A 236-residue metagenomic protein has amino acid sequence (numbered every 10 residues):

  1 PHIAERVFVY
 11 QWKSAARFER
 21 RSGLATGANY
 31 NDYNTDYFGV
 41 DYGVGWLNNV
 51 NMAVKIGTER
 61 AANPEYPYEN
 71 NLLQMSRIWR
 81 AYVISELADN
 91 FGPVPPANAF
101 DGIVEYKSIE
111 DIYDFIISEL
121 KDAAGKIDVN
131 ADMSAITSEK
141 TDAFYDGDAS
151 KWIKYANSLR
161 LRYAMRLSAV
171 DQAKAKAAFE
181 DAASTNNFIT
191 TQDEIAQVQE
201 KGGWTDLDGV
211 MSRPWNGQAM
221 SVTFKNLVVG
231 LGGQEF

Functional and structural regions predicted by a protein language model:
P1-D114, D132, F188-F236: Short acidic-aromatic linear motifs embedded in glycine-rich loops, typified by GG[WY][YF]DAGD(H) and related
N63-P67, G125-W152: Acidic interhelical loop/turn segments
V83, N90, A123, Y163-A164 (+1 more regions): TPR/TPR-like alpha-solenoid repeats
A88-N98, G125, D171-D181: Short, well-structured active-site flanking segments
M165-Q199: Bacterial peptidoglycan biogenesis and beta-lactam-recognition machinery
